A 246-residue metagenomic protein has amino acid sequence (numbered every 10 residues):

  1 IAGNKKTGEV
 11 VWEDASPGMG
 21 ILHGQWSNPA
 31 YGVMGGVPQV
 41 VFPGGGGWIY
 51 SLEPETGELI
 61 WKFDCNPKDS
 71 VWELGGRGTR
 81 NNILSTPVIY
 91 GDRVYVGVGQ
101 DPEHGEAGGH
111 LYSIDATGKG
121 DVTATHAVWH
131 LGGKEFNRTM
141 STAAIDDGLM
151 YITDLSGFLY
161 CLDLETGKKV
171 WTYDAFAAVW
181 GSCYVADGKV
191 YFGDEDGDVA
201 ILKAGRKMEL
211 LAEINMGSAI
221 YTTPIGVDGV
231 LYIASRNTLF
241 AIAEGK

Functional and structural regions predicted by a protein language model:
I1-K246: Noncatalytic, solvent-exposed loop/strand surfaces of beta-propeller-type extracellular/periplasmic domains
